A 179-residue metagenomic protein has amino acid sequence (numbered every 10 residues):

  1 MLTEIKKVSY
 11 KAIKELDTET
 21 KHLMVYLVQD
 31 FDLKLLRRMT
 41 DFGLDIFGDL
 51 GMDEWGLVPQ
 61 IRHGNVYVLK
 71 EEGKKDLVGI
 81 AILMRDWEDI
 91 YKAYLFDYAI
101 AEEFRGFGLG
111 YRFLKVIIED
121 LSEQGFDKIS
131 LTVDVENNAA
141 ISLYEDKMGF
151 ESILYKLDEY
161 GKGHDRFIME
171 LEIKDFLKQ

Functional and structural regions predicted by a protein language model:
E4-E103, L114-V116, D120, E172 (+1 more regions): Acetyl-CoA-dependent GNAT
V8-S9, S130-D134, E145, G149-I168: Conserved catalytic-core motifs of GNAT/GCN5-like acyltransferases
K34, I90, G108, A139 (+1 more regions): Residues that form or flank phosphate/diphosphate-binding pockets in enzymes that use nucleotide phosphates
Y94, G125-D127, G149: Short loop/turn motifs at secondary-structure junctions
A101-K115, Q124, V135-S142, D146: Conserved glycine-rich acetyl-CoA-binding loop
R105-F107, Y111-L114, I118, S130 (+1 more regions): Conserved N-terminal glycine/acidic-rich loop preference
L121-T132: Conserved GNAT acetyl-CoA-binding A-motif
